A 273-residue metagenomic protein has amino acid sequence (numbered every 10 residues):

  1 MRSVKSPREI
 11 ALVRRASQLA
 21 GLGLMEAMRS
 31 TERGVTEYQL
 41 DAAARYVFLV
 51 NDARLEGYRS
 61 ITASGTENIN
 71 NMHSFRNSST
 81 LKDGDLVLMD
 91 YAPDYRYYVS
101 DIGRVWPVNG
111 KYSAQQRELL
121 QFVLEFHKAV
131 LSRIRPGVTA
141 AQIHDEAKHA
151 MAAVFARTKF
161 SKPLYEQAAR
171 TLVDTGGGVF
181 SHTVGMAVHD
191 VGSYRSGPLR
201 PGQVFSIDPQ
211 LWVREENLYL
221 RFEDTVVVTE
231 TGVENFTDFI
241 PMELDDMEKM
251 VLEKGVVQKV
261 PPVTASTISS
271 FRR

Functional and structural regions predicted by a protein language model:
M1-R273: Active-site neighborhoods and metal-handling regions in enzymes and metal-associated proteins
